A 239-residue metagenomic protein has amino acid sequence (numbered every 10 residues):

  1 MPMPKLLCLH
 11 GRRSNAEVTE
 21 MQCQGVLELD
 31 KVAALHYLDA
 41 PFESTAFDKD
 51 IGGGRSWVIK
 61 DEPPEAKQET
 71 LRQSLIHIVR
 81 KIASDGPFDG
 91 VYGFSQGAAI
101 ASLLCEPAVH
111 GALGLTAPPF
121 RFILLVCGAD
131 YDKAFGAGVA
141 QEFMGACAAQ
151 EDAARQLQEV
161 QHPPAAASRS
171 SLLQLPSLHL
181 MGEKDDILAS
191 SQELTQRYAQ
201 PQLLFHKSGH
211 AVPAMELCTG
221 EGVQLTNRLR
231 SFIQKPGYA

Functional and structural regions predicted by a protein language model:
M3-G90, L103: Serine-hydrolase catalytic machinery in alpha/beta-hydrolase-like enzymes
L7-R12, C127, M181-G182: The conserved beta1-alpha1 loop
M21-Q24, I187-R197: Short alpha-helix in the alpha/beta-hydrolase fold that links the catalytic acid
A40-E43, I123-K133, S208: Active-site nucleophile loop of the alpha/beta-hydrolase fold
Y92-G97, A101: Gly/Ala-rich beta-loop-alpha elbow adjacent to hydrolase catalytic centers
Y131-D132, G182-A189, G209-A211: Acidic catalytic loop of the alpha/beta-hydrolase fold
L172-L173, S177-M181: Short beta-strand/loop motif that positions the catalytic acidic residue of the alpha/beta-hydrolase fold
G209-E221: Catalytic histidine-centered segment of alpha/beta-hydrolase-like enzymes
